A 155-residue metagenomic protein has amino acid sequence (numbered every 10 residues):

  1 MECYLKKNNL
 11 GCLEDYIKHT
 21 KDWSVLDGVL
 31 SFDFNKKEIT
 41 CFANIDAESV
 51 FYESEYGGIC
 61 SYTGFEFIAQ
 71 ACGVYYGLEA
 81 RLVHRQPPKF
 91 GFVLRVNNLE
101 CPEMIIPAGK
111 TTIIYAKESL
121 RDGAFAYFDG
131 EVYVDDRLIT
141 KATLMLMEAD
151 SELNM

Functional and structural regions predicted by a protein language model:
E2-K7, V74, P107-I113, K117-M155: HotDog/MaoC-like acyl-thioester-processing domains
E2-K7, V74-I113: Hydrophobic beta-strand-centered segment that forms part of the acyl-chain substrate-binding groove
N8-T20: Short aromatic-glycine motifs in intrinsically disordered, low-complexity regions
E14, L30, C101-I105: Beta-strand-rich interaction surfaces with strong enrichment in secreted/lumenal proteins
K21-C60: Catalytic strand-loop segment that frames the active site of acyl-thioester-processing enzymes
V25-G28, R95, E100, Y115-K117 (+2 more regions): Residues located in well-ordered beta-strands
Y56-V74, G91: Compact, glycine-rich, soluble single-domain proteins
